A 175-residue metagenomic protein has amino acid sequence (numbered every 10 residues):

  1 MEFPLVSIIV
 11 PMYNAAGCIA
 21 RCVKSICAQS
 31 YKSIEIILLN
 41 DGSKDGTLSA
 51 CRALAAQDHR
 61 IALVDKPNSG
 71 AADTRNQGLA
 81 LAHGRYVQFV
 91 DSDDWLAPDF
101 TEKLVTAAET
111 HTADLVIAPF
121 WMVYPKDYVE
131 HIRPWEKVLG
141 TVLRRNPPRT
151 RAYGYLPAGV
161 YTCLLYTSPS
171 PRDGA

Functional and structural regions predicted by a protein language model:
M1-S168, R172: Nucleotide-sugar donor-binding/catalytic module of glycosyltransferases that assemble extracellular/cell-envelope
